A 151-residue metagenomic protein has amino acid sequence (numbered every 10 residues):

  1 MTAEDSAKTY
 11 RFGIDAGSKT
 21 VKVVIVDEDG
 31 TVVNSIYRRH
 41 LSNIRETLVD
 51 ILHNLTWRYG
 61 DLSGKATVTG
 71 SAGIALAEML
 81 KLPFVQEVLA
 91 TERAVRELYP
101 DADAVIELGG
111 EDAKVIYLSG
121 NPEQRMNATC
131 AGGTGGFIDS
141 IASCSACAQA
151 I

Functional and structural regions predicted by a protein language model:
M1-E87: N-terminal glycine/serine-rich phosphate-binding loop of ATP-dependent small-molecule kinases, especially carbohydrate
M1-S6, A72-E123: Conserved phosphate-binding catalytic cores of ATP/NTP-utilizing and phosphoryl-transfer enzymes
K19, D112, T134-I138: Conserved A3 ("GATE") glycine/threonine-rich loop of ANL adenylate-forming enzymes
R38-S42, E87-A94, T129-G136: Short, acidic/turn-prone active-site loops that include or flank metal/cofactor- and phosphate-binding residues
R45-L48, R93-Y99, G135-S140: Short, charged, surface-exposed secondary-structure boundary motifs
N54-R58, A102-V105, C144-A148: Change "in soluble alpha/beta enzymes" to "in soluble alpha/beta proteins
G120-I151: Glycine-rich phosphate-binding loop plus the immediately following alpha-helix
